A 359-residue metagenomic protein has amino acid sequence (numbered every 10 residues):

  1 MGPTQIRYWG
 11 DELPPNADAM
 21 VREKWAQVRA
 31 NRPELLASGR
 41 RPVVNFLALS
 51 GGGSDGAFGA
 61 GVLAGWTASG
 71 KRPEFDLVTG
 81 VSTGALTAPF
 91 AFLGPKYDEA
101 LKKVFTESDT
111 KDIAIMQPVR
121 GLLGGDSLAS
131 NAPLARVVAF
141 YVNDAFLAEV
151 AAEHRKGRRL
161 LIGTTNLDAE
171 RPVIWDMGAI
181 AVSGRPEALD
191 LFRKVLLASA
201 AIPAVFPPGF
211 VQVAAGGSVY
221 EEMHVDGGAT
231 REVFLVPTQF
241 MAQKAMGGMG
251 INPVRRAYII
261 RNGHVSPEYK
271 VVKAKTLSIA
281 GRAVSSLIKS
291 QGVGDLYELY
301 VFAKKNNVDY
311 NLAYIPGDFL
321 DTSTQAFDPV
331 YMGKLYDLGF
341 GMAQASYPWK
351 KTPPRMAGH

Functional and structural regions predicted by a protein language model:
M1-L77, F92-H359: Patatin-like phospholipase
S82-T83: Active-site loop->helix "elbow" adjoining a glycine-rich segment at hydrolase catalytic centers
T87-F90: Hydrolases whose catalytic domains are alpha/beta-hydrolase-1, hotdog thioesterase, or metallo-beta-lactamase-like
